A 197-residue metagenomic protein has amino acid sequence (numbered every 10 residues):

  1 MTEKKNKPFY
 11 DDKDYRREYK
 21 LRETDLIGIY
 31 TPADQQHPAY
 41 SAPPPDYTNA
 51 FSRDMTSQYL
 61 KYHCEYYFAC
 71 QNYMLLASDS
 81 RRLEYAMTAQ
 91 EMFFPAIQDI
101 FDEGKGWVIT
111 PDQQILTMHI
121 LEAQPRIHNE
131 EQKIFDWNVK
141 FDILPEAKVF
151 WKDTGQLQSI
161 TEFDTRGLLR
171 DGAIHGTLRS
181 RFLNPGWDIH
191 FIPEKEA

Functional and structural regions predicted by a protein language model:
M1-E23, Q124-A197: Exposed beta-sheet edge and beta->alpha loop/turn motif
D25-L116: Core segments of small alpha/beta cavity-forming domains
M118-Q124: C-terminal charged interaction modules
